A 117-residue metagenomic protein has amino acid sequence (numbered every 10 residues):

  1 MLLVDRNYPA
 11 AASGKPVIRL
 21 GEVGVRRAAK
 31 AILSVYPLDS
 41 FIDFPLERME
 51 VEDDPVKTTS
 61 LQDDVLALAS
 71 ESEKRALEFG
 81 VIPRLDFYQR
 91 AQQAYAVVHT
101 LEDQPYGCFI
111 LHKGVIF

Functional and structural regions predicted by a protein language model:
M1, A28-D39, D64-S72, H112: Change "in soluble alpha/beta enzymes" to "in soluble alpha/beta proteins
M1-K15, R19: Long, hydrophobic N-terminal alpha-helical segment
A11, L20-V23, E52, H112: Surface-exposed loop/turn and secondary-structure junction residues enriched for glycine/proline
S13-F44: Long, charge-dense
P16-R19, E47-K57: Short, glycine/charged-rich beta-strand-loop motifs at protein surfaces that mediate ligand recognition and catalysis
D39-E47, K74-G80: Flexible, glycine/charged-enriched surface loops at secondary-structure junctions
D53-F117: Glycine-rich, aromatic-bearing surface loops/beta-hairpins
